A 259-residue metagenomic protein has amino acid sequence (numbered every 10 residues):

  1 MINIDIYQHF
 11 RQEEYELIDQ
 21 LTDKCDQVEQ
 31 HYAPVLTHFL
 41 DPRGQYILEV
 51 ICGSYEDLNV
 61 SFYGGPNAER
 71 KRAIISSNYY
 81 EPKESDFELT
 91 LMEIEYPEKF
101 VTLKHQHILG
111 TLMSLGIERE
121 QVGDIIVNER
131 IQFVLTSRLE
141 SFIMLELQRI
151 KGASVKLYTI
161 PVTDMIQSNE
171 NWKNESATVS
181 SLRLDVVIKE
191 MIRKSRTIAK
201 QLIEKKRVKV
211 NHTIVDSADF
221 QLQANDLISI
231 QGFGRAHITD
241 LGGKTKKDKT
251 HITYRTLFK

Functional and structural regions predicted by a protein language model:
M1-D185, M191, G234-K259: Ferredoxin-like alpha/beta domains used as RNA- or RNAP-binding modules
E175-A224, L241: A basic, amphipathic helix-loop patch mediating RNA/tRNA/ribosome contacts
Q223-D226, R255-L257: Charge-rich, low-complexity terminal tails
